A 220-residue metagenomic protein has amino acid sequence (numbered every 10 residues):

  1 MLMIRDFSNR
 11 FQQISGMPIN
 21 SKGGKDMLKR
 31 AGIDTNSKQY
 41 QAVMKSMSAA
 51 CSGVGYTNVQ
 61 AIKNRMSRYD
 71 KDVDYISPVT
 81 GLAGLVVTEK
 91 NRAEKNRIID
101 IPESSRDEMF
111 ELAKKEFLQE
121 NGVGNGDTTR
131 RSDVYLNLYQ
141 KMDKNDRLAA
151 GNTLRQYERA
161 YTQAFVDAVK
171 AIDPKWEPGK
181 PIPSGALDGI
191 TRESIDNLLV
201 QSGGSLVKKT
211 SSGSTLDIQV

Functional and structural regions predicted by a protein language model:
M1-V220: Type III/flagellar secretion export determinants
